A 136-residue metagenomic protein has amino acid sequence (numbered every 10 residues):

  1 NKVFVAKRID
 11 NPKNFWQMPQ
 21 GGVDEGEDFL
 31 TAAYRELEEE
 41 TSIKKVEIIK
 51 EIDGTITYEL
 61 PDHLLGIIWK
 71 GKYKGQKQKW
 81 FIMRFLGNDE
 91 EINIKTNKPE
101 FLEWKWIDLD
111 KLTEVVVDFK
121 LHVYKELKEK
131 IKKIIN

Functional and structural regions predicted by a protein language model:
N1-M18: N-terminal strand-loop-strand
K7, V116, K128: Short, flexible helix/strand-to-coil boundary loops that buttress conserved ligand/catalytic motifs in alpha/beta
N14-M18, L102-E103, E126: A short, polar/proline- and glycine-enriched secondary-structure boundary/capping micro-motif
P19-V23: Short helix/strand-bridging catalytic loops that position acidic/His residues to coordinate divalent metals and engage
D24-D118, H122: Unchanged
E129-N136: Generic C-terminal helix-cap and adjacent flexible tail
